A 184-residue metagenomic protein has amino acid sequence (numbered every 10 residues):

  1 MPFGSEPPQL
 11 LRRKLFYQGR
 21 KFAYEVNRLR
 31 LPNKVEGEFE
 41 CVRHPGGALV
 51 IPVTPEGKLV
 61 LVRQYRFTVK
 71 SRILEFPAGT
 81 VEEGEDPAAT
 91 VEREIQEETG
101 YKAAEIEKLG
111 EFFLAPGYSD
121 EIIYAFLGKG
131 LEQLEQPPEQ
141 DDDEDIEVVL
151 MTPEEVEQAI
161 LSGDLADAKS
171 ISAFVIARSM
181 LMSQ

Functional and structural regions predicted by a protein language model:
M1-L15: Extended interaction-bearing regions that mediate binding to partners or small molecules
R12-L49, T54-P55: Acidic, metal-coordinating catalytic segment for phosphate/diphosphate chemistry, firing primarily on the Nudix
A23-N27, R72, I122-Y124, E147: Short beta-strand micro-motifs in enzyme catalytic cores
G37, G46-L49, T54, T80-A168: Unchanged
G47-E75: A glycine-rich, hydrophobic loop/mini-helix early in the fold
S179-Q184: Generic C-terminal helix-cap and adjacent flexible tail
